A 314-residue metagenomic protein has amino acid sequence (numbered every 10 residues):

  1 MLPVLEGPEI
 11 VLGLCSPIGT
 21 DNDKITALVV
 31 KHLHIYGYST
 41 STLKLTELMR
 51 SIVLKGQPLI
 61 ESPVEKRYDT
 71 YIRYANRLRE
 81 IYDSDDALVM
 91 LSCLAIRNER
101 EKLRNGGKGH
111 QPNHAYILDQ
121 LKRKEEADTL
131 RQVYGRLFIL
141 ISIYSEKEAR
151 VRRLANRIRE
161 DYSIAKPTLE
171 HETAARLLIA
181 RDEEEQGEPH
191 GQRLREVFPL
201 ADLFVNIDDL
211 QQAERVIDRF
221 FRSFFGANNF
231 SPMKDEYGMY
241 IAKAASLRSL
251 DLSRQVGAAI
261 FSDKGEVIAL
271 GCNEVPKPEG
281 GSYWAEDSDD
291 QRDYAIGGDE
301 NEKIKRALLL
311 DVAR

Functional and structural regions predicted by a protein language model:
M1-G13, G37-S39: Extreme N-terminal, non-catalytic leader segments that precede Walker-type/kinase nucleotide-binding cores
E9, Y38-T40, Y134-I139, L200-D202: Short glycine-/polar-rich loops that comprise or flank the Walker A/P-loop and associated switch/sensor motifs
G13-K31: Glycine-rich phosphate-binding P-loop
L14, D119-K122, L130-I158: Conserved phosphate-donor/acceptor-positioning beta-strand/loop module used by diverse small-molecule
G19, L48-R50, K122-E125, S145-V151 (+1 more regions): Conserved nucleotide-binding/hydrolysis micro-motifs of P-loop NTPases
I35-Y116, Q120-K122, D128: ATP-dependent small-molecule kinase phosphotransfer cores that center on conserved nucleotide phosphate-binding segments
Q57-L91, A95-E99, Q186-H190, R195 (+1 more regions): Zinc-dependent deaminase catalytic domain
E126, Y144, N156-D218: Small-molecule kinase domains that catalyze NTP-dependent phosphoryl transfer to phosphate-bearing small molecules
